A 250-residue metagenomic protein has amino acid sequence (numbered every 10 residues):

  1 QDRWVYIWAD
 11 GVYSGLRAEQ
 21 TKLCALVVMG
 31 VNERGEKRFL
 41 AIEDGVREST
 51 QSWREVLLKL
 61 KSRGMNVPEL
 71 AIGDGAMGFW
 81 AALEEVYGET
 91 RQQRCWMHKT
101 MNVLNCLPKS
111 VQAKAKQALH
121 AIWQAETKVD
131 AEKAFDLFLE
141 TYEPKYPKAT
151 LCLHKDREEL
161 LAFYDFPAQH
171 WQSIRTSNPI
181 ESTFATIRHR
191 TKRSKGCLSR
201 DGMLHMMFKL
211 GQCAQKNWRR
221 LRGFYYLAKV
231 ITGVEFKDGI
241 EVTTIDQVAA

Functional and structural regions predicted by a protein language model:
Q1-E19, D74, Q93-W96, N102 (+4 more regions): Conserved, well-ordered core segments of regulatory domains
Q1-G73, M77, A81-A82, V86-E89 (+1 more regions): RNase H-like nuclease fold core
D2-V5, C24-L26, R38-A41, Q51-L58 (+9 more regions): Conserved phosphate-chemistry cores used by DNA topoisomerases
R17, A81, N105, A185-R188: Active-site-proximal flexible loops/turns
E33, E43-D44, T50-W53, L57 (+6 more regions): A detector of single, family-specific signature residues that are central to catalytic or substrate-handling motifs
K61, M65, E84-G88, P108 (+4 more regions): Hydrophobic/aromatic-lined pockets within catalytic cores
L70-M77, A82-A118: Conserved beta-strand -> loop -> alpha-helix junction used to position metal-binding or nucleic-acid-contacting
A121-A250: Acidic/histidine-rich catalytic cores and adjacent linkers of DNA breakage/strand-transfer/modification proteins
